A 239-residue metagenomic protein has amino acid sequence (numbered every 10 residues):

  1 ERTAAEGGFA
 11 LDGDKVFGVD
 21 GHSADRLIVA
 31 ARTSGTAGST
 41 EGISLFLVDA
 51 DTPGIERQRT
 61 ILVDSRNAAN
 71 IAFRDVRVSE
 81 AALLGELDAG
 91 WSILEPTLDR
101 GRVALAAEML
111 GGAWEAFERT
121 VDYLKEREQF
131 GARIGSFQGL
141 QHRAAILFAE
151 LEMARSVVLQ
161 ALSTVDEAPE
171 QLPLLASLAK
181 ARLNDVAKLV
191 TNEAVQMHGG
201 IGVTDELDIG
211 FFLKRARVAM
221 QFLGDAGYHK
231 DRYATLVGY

Functional and structural regions predicted by a protein language model:
E1-R2, V29-R32, L47-D49, A72-R74 (+1 more regions): Short beta-strand-to-turn element immediately C-terminal to the catalytic PLP-Schiff-base lysine in fold type I
T3-A4, V19-S23, G35-T40, I61-R66 (+2 more regions): Solvent-exposed alpha-helices and their adjacent loops that cap or buttress functional pockets in soluble metabolic
A4, G8-F9, P96-Y239: Alpha-helical interface subdomain recognition
G8, D12-E56: A short core secondary-structure module
G13, F46, F73, A113 (+1 more regions): Residue-level signal for inorganic ion chemistry
F17, D49-S79: Flexible, small-/acidic-enriched active-site or ligand-binding loops
S23-D25, E41-G42, D51, R66-A72 (+5 more regions): A generic structural signal for well-ordered coil/turn residues at beta-strand boundaries that shape enzyme active-site
A69-T97: A short, charged helix-loop
